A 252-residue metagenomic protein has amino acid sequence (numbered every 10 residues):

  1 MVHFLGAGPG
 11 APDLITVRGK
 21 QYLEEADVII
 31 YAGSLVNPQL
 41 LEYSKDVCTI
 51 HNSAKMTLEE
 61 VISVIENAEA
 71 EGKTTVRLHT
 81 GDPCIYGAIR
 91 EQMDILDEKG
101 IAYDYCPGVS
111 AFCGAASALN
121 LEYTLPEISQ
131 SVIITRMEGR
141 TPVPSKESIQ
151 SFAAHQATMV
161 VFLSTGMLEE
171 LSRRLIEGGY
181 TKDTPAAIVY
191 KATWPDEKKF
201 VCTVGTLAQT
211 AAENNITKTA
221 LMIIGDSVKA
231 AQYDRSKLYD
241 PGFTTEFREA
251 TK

Functional and structural regions predicted by a protein language model:
M1-V109, A208-Q209, A220: Class I S-adenosyl-L-methionine
V2, E60, E71-T75, S131 (+2 more regions): A contiguous loop/helix-start segment that scaffolds small-molecule binding in enzyme catalytic cores
I15-V17, G114-A116, L171: Short hydrophobic alpha-helical segments that form membrane-spanning helices or hydrophobic packing faces of helical
K20, E42, N67, T124-L125 (+3 more regions): Short secondary-structure boundary/capping segments
C84-H155, K198-V201: Class I SAM-dependent methyltransferase SAM-binding "motif I" and its flanking Rossmann-like core
